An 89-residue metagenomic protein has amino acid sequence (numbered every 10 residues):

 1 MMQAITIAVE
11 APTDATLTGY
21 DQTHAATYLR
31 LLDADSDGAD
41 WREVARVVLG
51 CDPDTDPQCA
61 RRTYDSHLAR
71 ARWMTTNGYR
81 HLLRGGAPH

Functional and structural regions predicted by a protein language model:
M1-T16: Basic, low-complexity segments
E10, R46-C59: Short helix/strand-capping connector loops at secondary-structure junctions
Q22-D37: Short, amphipathic alpha-helical "recognition" segments used to contact nucleic acids or chromatin
R30-L31, D54-N77: Major-groove recognition helix of helix-turn-helix-like DNA-binding domains
D37-V47: Short, charged amphipathic recognition helices of the HTH superfamily and cognate SANT/SANTA-like modules
W73-H89: Intrinsically disordered, low-complexity basic tails/linkers immediately adjacent to helix-turn-helix/homeobox/MYB/SANT
